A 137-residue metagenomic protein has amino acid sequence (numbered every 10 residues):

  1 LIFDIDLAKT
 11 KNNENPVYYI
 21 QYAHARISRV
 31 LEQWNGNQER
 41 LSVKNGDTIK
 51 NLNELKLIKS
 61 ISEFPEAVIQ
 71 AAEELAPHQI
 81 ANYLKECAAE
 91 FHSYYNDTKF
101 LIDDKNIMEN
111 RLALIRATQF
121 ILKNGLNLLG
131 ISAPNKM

Functional and structural regions predicted by a protein language model:
L1-M137: Non-catalytic interaction-recognition regions
